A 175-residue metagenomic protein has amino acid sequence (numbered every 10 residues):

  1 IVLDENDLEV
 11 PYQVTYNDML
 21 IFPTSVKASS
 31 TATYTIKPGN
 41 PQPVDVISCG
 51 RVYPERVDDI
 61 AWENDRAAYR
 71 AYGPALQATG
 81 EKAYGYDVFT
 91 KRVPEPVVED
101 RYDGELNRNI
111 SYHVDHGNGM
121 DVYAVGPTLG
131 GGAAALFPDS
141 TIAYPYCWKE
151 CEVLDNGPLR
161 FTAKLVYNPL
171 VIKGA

Functional and structural regions predicted by a protein language model:
I1, D59-A61, K164: Residue-level detector of beta-strand face positions
I1-R51, R56-V57, A83-Y84: Alpha-mannosidase-like glycoside hydrolase catalytic domains involved in N-glycan trimming, generalizing to other
D4-N6, N64, Y167-V171: Short acidic, glycine-rich loop/turn motifs
S25-V26, G73-A75, Y167-P169: Short, flexible loop/turn elements at secondary-structure junctions
V26-A28, P54, A61-E63, D155-L159: Solvent-exposed loop and beta-edge segments used for protein-protein assembly and interaction
T35-G117: Beta-strand-rich N-terminal accessory domains
Y102-A175: Extended, loop-rich substrate-binding clefts of extracytoplasmic carbohydrate-active enzymes
